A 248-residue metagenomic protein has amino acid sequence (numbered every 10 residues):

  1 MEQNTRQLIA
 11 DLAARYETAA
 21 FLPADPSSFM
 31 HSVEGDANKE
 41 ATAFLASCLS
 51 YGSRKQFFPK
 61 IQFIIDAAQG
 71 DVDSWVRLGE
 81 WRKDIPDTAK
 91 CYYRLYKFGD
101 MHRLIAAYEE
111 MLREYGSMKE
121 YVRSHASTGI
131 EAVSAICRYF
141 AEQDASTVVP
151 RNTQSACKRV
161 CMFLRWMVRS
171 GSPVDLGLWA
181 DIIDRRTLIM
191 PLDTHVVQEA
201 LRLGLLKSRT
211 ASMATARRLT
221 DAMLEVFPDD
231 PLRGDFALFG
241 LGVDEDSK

Functional and structural regions predicted by a protein language model:
M1-K248: HhH-family (HhH-GPD) DNA N-glycosylase catalytic core used in base-excision repair
